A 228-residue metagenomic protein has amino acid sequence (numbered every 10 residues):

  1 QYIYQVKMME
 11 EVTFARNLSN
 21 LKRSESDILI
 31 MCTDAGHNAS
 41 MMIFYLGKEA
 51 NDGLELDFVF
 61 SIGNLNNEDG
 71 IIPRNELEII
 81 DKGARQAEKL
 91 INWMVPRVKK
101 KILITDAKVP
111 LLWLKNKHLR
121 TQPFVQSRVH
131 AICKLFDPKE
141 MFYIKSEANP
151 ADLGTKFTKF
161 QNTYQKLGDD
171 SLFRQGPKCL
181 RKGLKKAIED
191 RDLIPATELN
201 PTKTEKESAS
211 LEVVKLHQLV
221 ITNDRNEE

Functional and structural regions predicted by a protein language model:
Q1-N20: Amphipathic alpha-helical
I3-M9, K134, K139-N149, L153-E228: Flexible, low-complexity interdomain linkers flanking nucleic-acid-processing modules
A15-S26, N92-V95: A short acidic-Thr-Gly-centered motif at the start of a beta-strand
E25-N38: Two-metal-ion RNase H-like nuclease active-site motif
H37-M41, E49-D52, E68, K89 (+2 more regions): Flexible loop/turn segments at secondary-structure boundaries
Y45-K48, L114-S127, T155-K166: Short secondary-structure boundary/capping segments
K48-E78, K82, N116: A short, polar/acidic, helix/strand-boundary loop motif
I80-P150: RNase H catalytic domain
